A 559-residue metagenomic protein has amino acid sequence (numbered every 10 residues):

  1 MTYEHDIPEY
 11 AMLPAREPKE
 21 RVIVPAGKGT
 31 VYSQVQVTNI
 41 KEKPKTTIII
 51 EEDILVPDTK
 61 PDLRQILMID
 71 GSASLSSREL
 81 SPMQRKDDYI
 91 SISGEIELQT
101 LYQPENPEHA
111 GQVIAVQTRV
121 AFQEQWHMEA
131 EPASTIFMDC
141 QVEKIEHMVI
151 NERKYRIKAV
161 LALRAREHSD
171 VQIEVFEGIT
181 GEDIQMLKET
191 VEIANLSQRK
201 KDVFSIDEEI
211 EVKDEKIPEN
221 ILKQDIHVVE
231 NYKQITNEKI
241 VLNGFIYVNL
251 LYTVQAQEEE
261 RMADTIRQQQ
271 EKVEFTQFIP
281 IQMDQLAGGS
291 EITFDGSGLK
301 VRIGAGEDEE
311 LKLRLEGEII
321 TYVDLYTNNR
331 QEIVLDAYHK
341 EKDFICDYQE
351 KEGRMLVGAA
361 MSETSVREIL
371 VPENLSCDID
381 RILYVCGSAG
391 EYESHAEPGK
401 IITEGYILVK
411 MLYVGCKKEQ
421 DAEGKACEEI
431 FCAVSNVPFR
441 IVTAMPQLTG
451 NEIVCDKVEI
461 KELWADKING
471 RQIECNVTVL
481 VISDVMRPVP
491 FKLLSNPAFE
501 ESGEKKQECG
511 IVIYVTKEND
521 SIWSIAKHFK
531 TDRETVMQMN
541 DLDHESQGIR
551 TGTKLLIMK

Functional and structural regions predicted by a protein language model:
M1-K28, Y514-V515, N519, A526-F529 (+2 more regions): Terminal, compositionally biased segments
M1-T2, N151-Y155, V536, G552 (+1 more regions): Elongated, non-catalytic scaffold/linker segments and compositionally distinctive motifs
Y3-E508: Membrane-lipid interaction segments
E500-Q538, D543-I557: Primarily a LysM-type cell-wall glycan-binding module
